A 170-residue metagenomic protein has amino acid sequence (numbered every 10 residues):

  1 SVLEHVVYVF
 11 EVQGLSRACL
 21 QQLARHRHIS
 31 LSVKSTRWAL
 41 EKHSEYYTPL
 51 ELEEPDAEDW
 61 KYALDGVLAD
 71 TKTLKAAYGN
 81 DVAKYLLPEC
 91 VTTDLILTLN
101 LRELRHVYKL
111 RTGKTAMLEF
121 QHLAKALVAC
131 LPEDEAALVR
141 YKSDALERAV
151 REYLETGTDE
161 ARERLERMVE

Functional and structural regions predicted by a protein language model:
S1-E170: Family-specific signature for flavin-dependent thymidylate synthase
